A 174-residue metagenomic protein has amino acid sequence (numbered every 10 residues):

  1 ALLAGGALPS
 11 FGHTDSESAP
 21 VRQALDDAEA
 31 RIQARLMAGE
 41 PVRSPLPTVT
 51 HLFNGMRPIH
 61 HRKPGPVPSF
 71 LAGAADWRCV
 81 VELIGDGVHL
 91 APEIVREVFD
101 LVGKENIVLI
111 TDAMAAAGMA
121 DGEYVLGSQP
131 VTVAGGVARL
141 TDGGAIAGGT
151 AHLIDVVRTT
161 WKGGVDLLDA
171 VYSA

Functional and structural regions predicted by a protein language model:
A1-V81, V88-I107, V125-S128: Histidine/acidic residue-rich metal-binding segments in metalloenzymes
R62-L83, G87, F99-T111, A116-A174: His/Asp/Glu-enriched, well-ordered alpha-helical/loop segment that forms or immediately abuts the divalent-metal
